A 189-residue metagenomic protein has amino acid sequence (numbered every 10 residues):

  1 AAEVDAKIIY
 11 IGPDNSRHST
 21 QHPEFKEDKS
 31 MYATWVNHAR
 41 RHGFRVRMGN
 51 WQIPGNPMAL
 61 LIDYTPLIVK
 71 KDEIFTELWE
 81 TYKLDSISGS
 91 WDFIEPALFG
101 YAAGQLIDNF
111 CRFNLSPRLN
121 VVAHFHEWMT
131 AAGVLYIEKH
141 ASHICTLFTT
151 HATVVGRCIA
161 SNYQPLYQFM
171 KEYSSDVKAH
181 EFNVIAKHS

Functional and structural regions predicted by a protein language model:
A1-S189: Catalytic cores of nucleotide-sugar-dependent glycosyltransferases that transfer UDP/GDP/TDP-activated
